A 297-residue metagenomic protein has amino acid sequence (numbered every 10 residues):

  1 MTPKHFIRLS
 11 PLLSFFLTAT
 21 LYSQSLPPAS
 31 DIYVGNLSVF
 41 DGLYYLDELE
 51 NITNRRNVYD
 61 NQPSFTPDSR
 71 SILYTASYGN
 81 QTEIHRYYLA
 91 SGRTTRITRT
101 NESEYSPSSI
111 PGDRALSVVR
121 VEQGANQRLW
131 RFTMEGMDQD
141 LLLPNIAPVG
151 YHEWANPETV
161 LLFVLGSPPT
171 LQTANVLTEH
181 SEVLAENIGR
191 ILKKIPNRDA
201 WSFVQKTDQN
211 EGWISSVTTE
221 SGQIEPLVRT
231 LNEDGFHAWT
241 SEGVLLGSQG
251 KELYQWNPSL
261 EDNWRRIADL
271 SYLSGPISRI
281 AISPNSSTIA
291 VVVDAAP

Functional and structural regions predicted by a protein language model:
M1, L21-S23: Basic/polar N-terminal segments that are highly enriched at the extreme N-terminus, encompassing both cleavable
T2-P11: Bacterial N-terminal signal peptides that target proteins for export
S10-T20: Bacterial N-terminal signal peptides
S23-P297: Sequence signature of WD/YWTD-type beta-propeller architectures
